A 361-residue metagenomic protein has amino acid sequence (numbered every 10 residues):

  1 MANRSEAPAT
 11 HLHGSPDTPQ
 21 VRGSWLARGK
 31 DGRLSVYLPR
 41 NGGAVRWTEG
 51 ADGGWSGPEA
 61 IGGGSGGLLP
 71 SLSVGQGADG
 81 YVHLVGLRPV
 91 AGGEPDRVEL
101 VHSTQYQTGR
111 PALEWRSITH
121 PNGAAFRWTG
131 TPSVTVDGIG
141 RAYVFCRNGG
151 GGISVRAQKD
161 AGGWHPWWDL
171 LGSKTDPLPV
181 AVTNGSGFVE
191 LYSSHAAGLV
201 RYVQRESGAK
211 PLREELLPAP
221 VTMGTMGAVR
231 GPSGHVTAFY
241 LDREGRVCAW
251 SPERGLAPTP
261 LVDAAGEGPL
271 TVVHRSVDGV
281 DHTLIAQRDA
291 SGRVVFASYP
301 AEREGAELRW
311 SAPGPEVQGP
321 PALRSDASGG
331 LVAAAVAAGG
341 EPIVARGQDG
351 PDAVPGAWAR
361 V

Functional and structural regions predicted by a protein language model:
M1-V361: A structural motif
